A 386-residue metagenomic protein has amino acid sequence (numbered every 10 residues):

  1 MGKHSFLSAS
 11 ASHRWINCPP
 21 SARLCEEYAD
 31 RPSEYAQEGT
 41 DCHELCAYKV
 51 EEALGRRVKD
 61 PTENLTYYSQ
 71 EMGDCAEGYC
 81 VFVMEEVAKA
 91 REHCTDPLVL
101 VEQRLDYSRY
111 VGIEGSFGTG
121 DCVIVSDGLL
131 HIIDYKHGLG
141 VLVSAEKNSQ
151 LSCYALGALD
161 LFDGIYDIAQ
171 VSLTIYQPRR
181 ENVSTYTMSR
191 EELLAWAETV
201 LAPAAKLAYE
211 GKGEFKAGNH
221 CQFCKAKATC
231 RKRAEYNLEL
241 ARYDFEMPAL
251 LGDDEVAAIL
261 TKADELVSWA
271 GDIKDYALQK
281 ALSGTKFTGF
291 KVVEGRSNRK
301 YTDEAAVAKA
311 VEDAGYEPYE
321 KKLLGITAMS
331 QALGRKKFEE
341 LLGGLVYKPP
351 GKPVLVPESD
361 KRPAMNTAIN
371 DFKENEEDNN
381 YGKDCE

Functional and structural regions predicted by a protein language model:
M1-L130, Q170-S172, A263: Metal-dependent nuclease catalytic cores that hydrolyze phosphodiester bonds in DNA/RNA, characterized by
C25-Y28, V58-E63, P97-E102, F215-Q222 (+3 more regions): Short coil/turn segments at secondary-structure boundaries
R31, Y35, L142-S144, G252: Alpha-helix N-cap/helix-initiation motif
Q37, D96-K206: Mg2+/Mn2+-dependent nuclease catalytic core
V50-L54, H137-G140, A155-D163, K206-Y209 (+6 more regions): Hydrophobic/aromatic-lined pockets within catalytic cores
G115, K147, Y166, A217 (+4 more regions): Active-site-proximal structural scaffolding
S172, E198-D264, P363, T367-E386: Short, charged, low-complexity amphipathic alpha-helix
S268-E386: Extended, charge-rich alpha-helical segments
